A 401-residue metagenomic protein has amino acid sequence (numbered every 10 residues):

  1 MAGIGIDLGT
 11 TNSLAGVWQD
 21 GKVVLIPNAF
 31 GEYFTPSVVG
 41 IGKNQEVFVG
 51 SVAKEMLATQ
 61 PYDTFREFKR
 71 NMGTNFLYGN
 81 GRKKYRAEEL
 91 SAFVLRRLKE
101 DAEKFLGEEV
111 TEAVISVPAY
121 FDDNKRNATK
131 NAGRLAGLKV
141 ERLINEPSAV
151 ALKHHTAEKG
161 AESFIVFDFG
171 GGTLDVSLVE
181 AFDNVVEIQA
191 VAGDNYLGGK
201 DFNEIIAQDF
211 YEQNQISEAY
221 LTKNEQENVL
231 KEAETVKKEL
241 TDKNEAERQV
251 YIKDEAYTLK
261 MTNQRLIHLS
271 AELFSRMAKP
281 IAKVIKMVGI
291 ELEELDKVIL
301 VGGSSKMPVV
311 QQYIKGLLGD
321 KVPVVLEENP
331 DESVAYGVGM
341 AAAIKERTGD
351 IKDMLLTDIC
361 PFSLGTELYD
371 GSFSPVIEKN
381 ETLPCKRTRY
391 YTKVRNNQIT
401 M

Functional and structural regions predicted by a protein language model:
M1-T74, Y78-K84, F93, E100-M401: Oxyanion-binding/catalytic loops of NTP- or PPi-dependent enzymes
